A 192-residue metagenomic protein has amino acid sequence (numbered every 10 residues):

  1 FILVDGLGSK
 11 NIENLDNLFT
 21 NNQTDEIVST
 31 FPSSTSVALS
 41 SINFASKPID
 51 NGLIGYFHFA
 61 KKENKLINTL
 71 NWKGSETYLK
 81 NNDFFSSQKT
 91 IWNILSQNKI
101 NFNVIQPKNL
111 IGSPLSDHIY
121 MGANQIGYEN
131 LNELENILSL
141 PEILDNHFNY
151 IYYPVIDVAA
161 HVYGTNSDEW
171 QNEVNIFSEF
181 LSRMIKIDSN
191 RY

Functional and structural regions predicted by a protein language model:
F1-L3, E26, L144, L181: Structured catalytic/translocation cores of nucleotide/phosphate-coupled proteins
F1-L7, I42: DG-centered beta-turn motif at the end of beta-strands
G6-S9, L110-I111: Gly/Ser/Thr-rich loops at beta-strand to alpha-helix junctions that form or flank small-molecule/cofactor-binding
G8, K47, S96, S182-S189: Hydrophobic/aromatic-lined pockets within catalytic cores
K10-L15: Short, solvent-exposed loop/turn and secondary-structure capping segments
D16-T24, V28-H147, Y152-G164: His/Asp/Glu-rich, glycine-adjacent segments that coordinate divalent cations and/or stabilize oxyanion chemistry on
A159-Y192: A long, amphipathic alpha-helix that forms part of the scaffold/cap immediately adjacent to metal-dependent active
